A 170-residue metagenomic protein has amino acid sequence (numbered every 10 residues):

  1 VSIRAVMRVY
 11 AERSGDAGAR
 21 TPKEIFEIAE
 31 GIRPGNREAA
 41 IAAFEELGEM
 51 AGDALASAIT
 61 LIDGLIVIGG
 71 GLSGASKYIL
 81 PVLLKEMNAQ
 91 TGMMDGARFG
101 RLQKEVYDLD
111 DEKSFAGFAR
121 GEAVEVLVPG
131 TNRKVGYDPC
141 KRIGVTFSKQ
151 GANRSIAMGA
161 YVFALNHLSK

Functional and structural regions predicted by a protein language model:
V1-K170: ATP-binding/phosphotransfer module of carbohydrate and carboxylate kinases, centering on a glycine-rich
